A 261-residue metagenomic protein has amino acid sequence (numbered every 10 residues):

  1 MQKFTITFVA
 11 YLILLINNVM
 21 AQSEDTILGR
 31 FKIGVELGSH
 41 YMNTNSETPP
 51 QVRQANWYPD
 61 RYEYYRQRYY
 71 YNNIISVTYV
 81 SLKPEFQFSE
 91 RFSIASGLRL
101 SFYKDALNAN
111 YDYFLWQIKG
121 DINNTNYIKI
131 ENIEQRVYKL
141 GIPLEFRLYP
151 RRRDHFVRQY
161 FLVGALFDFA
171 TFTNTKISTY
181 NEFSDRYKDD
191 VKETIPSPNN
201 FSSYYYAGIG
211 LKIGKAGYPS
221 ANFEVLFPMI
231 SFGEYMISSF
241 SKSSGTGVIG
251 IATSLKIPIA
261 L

Functional and structural regions predicted by a protein language model:
M1-R30, A260-L261: Cleavable N-terminal export/targeting peptides
A21-K83, K256-A260: Short glycine/proline- and aromatic-enriched beta-strand/turn motifs that initiate or cap beta-hairpins
Q22-F31, E90-R91, R151-R158, G214-A221 (+1 more regions): Short loop/turn motifs that connect adjacent beta-strands in outer-membrane beta-barrel proteins
G29-V35, I94-L98, L140-I142, V157-A165 (+3 more regions): Transmembrane beta-strands of outer-membrane beta-barrel proteins
E36, P143-R147, G245-L261: Outer-membrane beta-barrel "beta-signal"
L37-N43, L100-K104, Y138, L148-P150 (+4 more regions): Transmembrane beta-strands of outer-membrane beta-barrel pores
N43-I75, F102-K139, D168-S202, Y206 (+1 more regions): Extracellular/periplasm-exposed beta-strand and loop segments of Gram-negative cell-envelope proteins, dominated by
N72-G97, I133-R151, R158-Y160, P198-S203 (+1 more regions): Outer-membrane beta-barrel transmembrane strands
